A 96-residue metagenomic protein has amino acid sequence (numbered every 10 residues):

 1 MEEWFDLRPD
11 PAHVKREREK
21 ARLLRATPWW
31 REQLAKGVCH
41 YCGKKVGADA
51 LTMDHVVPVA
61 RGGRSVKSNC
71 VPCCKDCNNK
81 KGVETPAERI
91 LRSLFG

Functional and structural regions predicted by a protein language model:
E2-Y41: Short, charged surface segments at domain edges that flank catalytic/cofactor-binding sites
G37, L51, S68, P72: Cys/His-enriched microdomains
Y41-C42, D76: Short, cysteine/histidine-rich loop/knuckle motifs that typically chelate Zn2+
V46, V59, G63-R64: Short strand->helix junction
A48-D49, K80-V83: Short, non-ligating residues that shape and space the ligands of small metal-coordination modules and catalytic
T52-P58: Histidine-centered catalytic micro-motifs used for acid/base chemistry in nuclease and nucleotide-processing active
G62-K80: Short beta-strand-alpha-helix junction that forms the catalytic/metal-binding core of metal-dependent nuclease domains
L94-G96: Conserved Radical SAM active-site core
